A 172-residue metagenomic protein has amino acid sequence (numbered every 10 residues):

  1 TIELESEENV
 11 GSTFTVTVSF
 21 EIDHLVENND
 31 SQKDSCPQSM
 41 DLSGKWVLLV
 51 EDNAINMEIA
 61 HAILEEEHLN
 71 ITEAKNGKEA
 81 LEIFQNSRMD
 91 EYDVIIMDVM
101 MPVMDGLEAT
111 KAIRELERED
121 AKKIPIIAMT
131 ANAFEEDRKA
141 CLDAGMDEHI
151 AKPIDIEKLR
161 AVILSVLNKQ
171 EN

Functional and structural regions predicted by a protein language model:
T1-N172: C-terminal compact regulatory domains
